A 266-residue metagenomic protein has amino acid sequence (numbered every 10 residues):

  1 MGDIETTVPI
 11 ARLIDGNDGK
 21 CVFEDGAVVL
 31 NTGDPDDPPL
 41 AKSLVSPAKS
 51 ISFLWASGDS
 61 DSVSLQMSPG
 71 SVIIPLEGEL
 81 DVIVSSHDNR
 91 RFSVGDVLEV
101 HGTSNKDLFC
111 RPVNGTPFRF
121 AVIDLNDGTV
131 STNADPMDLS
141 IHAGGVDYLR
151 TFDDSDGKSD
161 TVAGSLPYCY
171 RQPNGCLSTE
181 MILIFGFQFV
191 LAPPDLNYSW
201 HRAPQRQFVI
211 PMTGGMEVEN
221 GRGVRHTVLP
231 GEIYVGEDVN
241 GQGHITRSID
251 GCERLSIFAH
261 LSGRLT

Functional and structural regions predicted by a protein language model:
G2-D15, P136-D153: Short acidic, Pro/Gly- and aromatic-enriched capping/linker segments at domain boundaries
D15, A27-L40, S46-M67, R90-F92 (+8 more regions): Conserved short histidine dyad/triad with adjacent acidic residue
V22, K106-V146, Q242-T266: Double-stranded beta-helix
Q66-M67, V72-S93, R202, F208-P230: A short beta-strand-loop-beta hairpin characteristic of the jelly-roll/cupin
I83, E99-V100, E219, V235-G236: A generic structural signal for residues embedded in beta-strands
